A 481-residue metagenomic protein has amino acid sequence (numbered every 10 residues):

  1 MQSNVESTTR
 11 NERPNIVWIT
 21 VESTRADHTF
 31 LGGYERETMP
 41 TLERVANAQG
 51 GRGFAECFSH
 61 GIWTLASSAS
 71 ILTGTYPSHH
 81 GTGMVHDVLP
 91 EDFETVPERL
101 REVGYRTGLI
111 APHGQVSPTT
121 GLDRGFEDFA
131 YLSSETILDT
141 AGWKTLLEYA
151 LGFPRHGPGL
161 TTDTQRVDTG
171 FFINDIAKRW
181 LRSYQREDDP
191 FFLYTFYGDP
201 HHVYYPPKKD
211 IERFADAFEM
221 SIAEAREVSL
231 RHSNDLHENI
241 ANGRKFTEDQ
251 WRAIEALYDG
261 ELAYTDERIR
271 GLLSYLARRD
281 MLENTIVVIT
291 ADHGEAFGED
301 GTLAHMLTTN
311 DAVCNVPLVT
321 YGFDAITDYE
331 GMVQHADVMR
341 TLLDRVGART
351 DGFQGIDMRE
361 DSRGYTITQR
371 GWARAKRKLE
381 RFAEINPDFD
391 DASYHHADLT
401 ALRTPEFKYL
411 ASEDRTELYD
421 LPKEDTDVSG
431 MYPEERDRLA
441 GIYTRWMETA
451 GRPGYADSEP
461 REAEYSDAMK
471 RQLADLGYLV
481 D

Functional and structural regions predicted by a protein language model:
M1-D481: Catalytic domains that recognize anionic headgroups
